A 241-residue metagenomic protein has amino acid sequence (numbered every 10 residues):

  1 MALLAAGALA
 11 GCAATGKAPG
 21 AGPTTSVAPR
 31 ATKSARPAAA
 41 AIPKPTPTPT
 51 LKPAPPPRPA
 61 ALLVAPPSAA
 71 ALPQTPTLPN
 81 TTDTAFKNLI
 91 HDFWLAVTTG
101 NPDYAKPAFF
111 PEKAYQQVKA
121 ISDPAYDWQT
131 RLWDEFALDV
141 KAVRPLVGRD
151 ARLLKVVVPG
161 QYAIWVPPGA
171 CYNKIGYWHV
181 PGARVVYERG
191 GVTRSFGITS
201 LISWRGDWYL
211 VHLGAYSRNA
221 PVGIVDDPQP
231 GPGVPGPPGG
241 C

Functional and structural regions predicted by a protein language model:
M1-L3: N-terminal export and membrane-targeting signals
A8-G11: C-terminal motif of bacterial Sec signal peptides marking the signal peptidase cleavage site
A13-G16: Bacterial signal peptide processing site
P19-T25, G169-C241: Low-complexity, intrinsically disordered terminal/linker segments enriched in charged and Gly/Pro repeats
P23-P55: Extracellular mucin-like PTS domains
P47-L95, T99, P107, Q117: Short, low-complexity N-terminal intrinsically disordered segments enriched in polar/charged residues
P107-D127: Short, solvent-exposed secondary-structure junction/capping segments
D123-R194, C241: Surface-exposed, charged secondary-structure patches
